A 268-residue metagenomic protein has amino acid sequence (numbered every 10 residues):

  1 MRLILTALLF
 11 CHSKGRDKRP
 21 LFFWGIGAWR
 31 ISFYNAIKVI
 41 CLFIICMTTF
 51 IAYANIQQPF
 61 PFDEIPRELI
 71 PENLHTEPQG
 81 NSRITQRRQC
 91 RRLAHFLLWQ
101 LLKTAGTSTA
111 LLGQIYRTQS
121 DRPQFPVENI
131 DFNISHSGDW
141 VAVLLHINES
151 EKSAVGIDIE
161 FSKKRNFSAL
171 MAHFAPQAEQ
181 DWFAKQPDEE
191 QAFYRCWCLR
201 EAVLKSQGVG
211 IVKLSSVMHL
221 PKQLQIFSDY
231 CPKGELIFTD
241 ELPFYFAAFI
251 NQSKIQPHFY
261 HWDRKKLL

Functional and structural regions predicted by a protein language model:
M1-R2, C11-R30: Positively charged N-terminal leader segments that act as targeting/secretion signals
L5, R19-F22, F33, V203 (+1 more regions): Sequence-pattern detector for short linear motifs and compositional/periodic biases rather than a specific fold
T6-A7, A28, A36: Ala/Thr-enriched low-complexity intrinsically disordered regions
A7-F10, D17-K18, R87, K233: Intrinsically disordered, low-complexity regions enriched for glutamine and histidine
L9, F22-F23, I40-I44: Hydrophobic alpha-helical signal peptides and transmembrane signal-/tail-anchor segments that drive secretory-pathway
K14-R16, W24-I26, I40, L112 (+1 more regions): Feature targets compositionally biased, intrinsically disordered low-complexity regions with long contiguous runs
I31-C46: Short, Lys/Arg-enriched N-terminal segments with co-localized hydrophobic residues within the first ~10-30 amino acids
F43-L268: Core catalytic alpha/beta fold that binds nucleotide/phospho-ligands
